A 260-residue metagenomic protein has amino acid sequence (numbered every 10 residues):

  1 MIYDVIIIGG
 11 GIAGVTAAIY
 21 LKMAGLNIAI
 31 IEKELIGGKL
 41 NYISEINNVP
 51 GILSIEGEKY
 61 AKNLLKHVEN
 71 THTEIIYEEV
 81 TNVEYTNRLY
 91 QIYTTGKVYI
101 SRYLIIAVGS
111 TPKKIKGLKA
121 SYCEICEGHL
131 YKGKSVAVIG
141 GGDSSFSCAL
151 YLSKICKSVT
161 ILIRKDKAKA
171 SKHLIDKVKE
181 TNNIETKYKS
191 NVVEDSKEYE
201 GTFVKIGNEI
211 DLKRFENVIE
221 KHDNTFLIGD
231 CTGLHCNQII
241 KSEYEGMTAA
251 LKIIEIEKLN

Functional and structural regions predicted by a protein language model:
M1-I8, M23-A24, A61, E74-K134 (+4 more regions): FAD-binding core/adjacent interface of flavoenzyme oxidoreductases
I2-E32, Y122-S171, E209-R214, I219-N260: Rossmann-like dinucleotide/flavin-binding elements
A24, I52, H67, T71 (+5 more regions): Change "in soluble alpha/beta enzymes" to "in soluble alpha/beta proteins
E34, T81, K165, V192: Residue-level "edge-of-site" marker
G37: Active-site catalytic microenvironments in core metabolic enzymes, especially phosphate/sugar-handling
N41-V98, K167-Y188: N-terminal Rossmann-like dinucleotide/flavin-binding domain of flavoprotein oxidoreductases that bind FAD/FMN
N87-Y90, T95-K187, V193: Predominantly flavin-linked oxidoreductase catalytic cores and closely associated redox partners
